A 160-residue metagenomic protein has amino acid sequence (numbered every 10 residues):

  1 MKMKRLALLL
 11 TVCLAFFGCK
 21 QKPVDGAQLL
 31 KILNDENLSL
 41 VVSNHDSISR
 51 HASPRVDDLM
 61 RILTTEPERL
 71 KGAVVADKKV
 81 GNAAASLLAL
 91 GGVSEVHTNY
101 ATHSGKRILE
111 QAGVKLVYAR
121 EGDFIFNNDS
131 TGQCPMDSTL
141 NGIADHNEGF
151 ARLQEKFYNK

Functional and structural regions predicted by a protein language model:
M1-K2: N-terminal secretory signal peptides that target proteins for export/translocation
L6-L14: Sec-dependent N-terminal signal peptides
F17-G18: C-terminal motif of bacterial Sec signal peptides marking the signal peptidase cleavage site
P23-N99, E121-G122, F126-T139: Conserved mixed alpha/beta catalytic, RNA-binding, or beta-rich assembly cores of soluble enzyme, regulatory
T102: Conserved SAM/SAH-binding beta-strand->alpha-helix loop
K106-K160: C-terminal binding/interaction regions
